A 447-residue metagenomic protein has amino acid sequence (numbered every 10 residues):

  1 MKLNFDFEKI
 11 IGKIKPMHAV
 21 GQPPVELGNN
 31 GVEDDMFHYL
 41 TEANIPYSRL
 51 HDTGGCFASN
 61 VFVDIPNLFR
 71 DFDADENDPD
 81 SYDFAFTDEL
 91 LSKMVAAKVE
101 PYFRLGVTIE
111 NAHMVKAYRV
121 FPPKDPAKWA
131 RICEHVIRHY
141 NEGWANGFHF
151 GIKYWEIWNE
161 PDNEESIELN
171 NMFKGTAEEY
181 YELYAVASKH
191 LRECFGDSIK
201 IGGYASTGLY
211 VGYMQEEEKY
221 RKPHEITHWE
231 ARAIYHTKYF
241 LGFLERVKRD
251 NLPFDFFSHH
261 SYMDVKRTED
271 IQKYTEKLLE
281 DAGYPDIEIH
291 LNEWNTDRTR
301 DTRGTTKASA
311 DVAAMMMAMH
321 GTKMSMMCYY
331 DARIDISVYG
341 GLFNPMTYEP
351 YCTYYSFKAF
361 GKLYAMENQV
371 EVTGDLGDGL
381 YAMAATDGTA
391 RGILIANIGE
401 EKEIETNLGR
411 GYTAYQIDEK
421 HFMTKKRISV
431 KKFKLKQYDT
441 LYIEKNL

Functional and structural regions predicted by a protein language model:
M1-Y39, A43: Mature N-terminal, pre-catalytic/accessory segment of carbohydrate-active enzymes
V20, M94, V136, W155 (+7 more regions): Conserved, mostly hydrophobic/aromatic
L27-L40, H139, A233-K248, K307-M316: Short, acidic/polar
A43-F254, H259-D264: Substrate-binding cleft and catalytic face of glycoside hydrolase catalytic domains, especially the flexible beta-alpha
I167, S206-E217, Y262, L278-A310 (+1 more regions): Active-site clefts of carbohydrate-active enzymes
N292-Y364, N368-Y381: Aromatic/acidic polysaccharide-binding cleft in carbohydrate-active enzymes
D375-R410, I417: Carbohydrate-binding surface patches
K425-L447: C-terminal beta-strand-rich structural cap/linker in extracellular carbohydrate-active enzymes
